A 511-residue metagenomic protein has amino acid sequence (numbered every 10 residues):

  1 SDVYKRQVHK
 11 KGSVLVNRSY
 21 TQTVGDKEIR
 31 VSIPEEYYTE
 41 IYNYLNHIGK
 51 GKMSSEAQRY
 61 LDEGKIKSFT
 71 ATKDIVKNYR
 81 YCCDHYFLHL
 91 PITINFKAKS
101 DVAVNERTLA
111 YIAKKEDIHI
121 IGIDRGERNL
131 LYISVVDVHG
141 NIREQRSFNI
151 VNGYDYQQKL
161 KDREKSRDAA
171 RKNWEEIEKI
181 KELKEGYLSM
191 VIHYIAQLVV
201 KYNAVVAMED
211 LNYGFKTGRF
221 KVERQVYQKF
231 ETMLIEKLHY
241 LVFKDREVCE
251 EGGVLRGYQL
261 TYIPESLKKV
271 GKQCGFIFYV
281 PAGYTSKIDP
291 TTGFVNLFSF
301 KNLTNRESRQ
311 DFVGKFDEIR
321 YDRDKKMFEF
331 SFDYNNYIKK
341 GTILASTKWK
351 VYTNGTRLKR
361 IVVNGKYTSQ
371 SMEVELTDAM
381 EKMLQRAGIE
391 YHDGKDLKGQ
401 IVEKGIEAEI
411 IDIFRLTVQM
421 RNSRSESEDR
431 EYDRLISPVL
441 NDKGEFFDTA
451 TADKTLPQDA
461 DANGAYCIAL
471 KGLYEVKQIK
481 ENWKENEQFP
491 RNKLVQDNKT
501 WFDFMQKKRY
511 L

Functional and structural regions predicted by a protein language model:
V3-Y4: Short, small-residue-biased leader/transition segments that mark boundaries at the very start of proteins
Q7, T21, N78, N95: Nucleotide/phosphate-binding catalytic cleft detector across ATP-hydrolyzing and phosphate-transferring enzymes
K10, T23, H47-G49, V138 (+2 more regions): Intrinsically disordered, low-complexity segments enriched in small/polar residues
V14-S19, T23: Eukaryotic intrinsically disordered, low-complexity regulatory regions enriched in Ser/Thr and Pro
V24, P34-Y38, W501-K508: Hydrophobic, well-ordered secondary-structure segments that either form specific early membrane-associated helices used
V24-R30, Y42-N46, D448-P457: Charged, low-complexity surface segments at secondary-structure and domain boundaries
I29, E35-Y81: Short amphipathic beta-strand and strand-loop transition segments with alternating hydrophobic
V76, D84-L511: Positively charged, helix-rich recognition surfaces that bind polyanionic ligands
